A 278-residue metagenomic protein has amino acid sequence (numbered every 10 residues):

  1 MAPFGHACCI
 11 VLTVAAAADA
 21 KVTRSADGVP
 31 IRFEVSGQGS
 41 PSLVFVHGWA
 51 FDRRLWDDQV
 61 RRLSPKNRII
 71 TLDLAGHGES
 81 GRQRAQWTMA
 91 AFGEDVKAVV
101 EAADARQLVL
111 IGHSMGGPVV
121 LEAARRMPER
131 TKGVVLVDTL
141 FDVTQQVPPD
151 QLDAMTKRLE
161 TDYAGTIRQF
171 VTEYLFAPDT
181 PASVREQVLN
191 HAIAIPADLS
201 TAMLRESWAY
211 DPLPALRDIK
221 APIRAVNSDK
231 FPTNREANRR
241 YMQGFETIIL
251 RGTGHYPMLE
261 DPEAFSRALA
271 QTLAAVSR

Functional and structural regions predicted by a protein language model:
A18-P30: N-terminal cap/lid segment of alpha/beta-hydrolase-fold proteins
A26, T71-I111, M115, V119 (+1 more regions): Active-site loop/oxyanion-hole signature of alpha/beta-hydrolase fold enzymes
V29, V35-E79: Conserved HGGG/HGGXW glycine-rich cap/lid loop of the alpha/beta-hydrolase fold
L55-D57, S80-A85, Q146-V147, E236: Conserved catalytic-core motifs of eukaryotic protein kinase domains, centered on the activation segment
A105-Q145: Conserved hydrolase catalytic core segment
T144-D150, R158-D218: Conserved alpha/beta-hydrolase catalytic His-Asp/Glu region
P222-L259: Conserved loop-alpha-helix segment in the C-terminal half of the alpha/beta-hydrolase fold that carries the catalytic
L259-L273: Post-His helix in hydrolase/transferase enzymes
